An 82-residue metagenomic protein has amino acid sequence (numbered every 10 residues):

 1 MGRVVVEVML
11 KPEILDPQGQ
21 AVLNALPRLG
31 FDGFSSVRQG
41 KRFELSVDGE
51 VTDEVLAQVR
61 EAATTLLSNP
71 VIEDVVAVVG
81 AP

Functional and structural regions predicted by a protein language model:
M1-P82: Non-catalytic terminal accessory/regulatory regions of metabolic enzymes
